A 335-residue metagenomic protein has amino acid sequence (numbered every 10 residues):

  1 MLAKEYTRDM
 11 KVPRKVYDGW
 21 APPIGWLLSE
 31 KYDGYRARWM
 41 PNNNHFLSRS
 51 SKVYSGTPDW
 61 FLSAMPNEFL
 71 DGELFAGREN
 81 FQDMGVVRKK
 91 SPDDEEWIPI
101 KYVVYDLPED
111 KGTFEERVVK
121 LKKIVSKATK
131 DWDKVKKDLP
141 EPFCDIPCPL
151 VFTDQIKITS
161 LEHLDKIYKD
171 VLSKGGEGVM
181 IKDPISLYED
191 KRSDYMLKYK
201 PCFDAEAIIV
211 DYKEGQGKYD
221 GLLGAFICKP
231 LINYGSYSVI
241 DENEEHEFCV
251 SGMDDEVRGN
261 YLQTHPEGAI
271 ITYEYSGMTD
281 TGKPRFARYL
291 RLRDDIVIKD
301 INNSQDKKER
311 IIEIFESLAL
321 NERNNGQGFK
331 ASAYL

Functional and structural regions predicted by a protein language model:
M1-M65, E73-R78, V239, E245-M253 (+4 more regions): Active-site-proximal "nucleotidyltransferase
G19-D138: Covalent nucleotidyltransferase
M84-W97, K101-Y102, E109, L121 (+1 more regions): Intrinsically disordered, low-complexity regulatory tails
D154-F203: Amphipathic alpha-helical
C202-G217: Structural detector for short beta-strands of small beta-barrel domains
Q216-I227: Short aromatic-glycine-enriched beta-strand elements
L223, P230, V250, F329-L335: Short, intrinsically disordered, charge-balanced linker/junction segments flanking boundaries in proteins
N303-L335: Long, highly charged, low-complexity intrinsically disordered interaction regions that mediate electrostatic DNA/RNA
